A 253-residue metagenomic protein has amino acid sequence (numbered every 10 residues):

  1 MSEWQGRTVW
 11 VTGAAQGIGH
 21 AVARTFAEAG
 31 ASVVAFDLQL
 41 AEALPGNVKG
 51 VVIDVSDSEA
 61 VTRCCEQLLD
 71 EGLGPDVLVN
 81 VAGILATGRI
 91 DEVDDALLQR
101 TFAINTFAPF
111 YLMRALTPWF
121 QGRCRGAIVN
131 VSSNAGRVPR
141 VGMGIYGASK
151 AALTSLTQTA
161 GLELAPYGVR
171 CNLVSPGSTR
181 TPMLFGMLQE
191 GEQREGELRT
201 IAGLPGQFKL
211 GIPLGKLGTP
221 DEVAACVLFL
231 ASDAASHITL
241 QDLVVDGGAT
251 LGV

Functional and structural regions predicted by a protein language model:
R89-I90, L97-Q99, F208: Substrate-binding pocket helix/loop in short-chain dehydrogenase/reductase
V93, P139-G147, T159, M187: Active-site loop-to-helix junction immediately N-terminal to the catalytic Tyr of the SDR YXXXK motif in Rossmann-fold
M113, S149, T157: Active-site helix of classical SDR
P118, L162-E163, S236: Alpha-helical segment proximal to the catalytic Tyr-Lys
S133: Residue(s) in the substrate-gating loop at a strand-loop-helix junction that position the organic substrate next
V138, V227-L228, T239-V253: Short C-terminal tail/terminal secondary-structure segment of NAD(P)H-dependent dehydrogenase/reductase domains
A165, R170, I238-L240: Short, small/polar-rich loop/turn modules that mediate ligand/substrate recognition or access, typified
